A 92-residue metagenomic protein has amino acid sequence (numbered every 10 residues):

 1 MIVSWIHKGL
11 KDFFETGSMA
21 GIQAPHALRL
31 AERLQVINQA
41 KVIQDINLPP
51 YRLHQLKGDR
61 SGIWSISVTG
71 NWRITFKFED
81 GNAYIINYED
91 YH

Functional and structural regions predicted by a protein language model:
M1-R33: Arg/Lys-rich, positively charged N-terminal/basic patches that mediate binding to nucleic acids
M19, Q39-V42: Generic structural signal for secondary-structure transition and capping sites
A27, I37-A40: Short acidic/polar alpha-helix capping motifs at helix-coil junctions
E32-Q35, H54: N-terminal, well-ordered alpha-helical segments
K41-W64: A short, surface-exposed loop/turn module that caps and links secondary-structure elements
K57, W64-H92: Enriched for short, Lys/Arg-rich terminal
